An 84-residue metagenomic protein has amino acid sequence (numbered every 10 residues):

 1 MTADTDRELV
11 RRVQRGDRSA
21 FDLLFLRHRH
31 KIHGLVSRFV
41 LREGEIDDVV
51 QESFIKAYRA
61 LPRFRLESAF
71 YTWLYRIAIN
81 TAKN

Functional and structural regions predicted by a protein language model:
M1-E8: Extreme N-terminal regulatory/targeting segments of RNA polymerase sigma factors
T2, Q14-L23, H33-E52: Short, charged helix-capping/linker segments at alpha-helix termini
Q14-R15, L41-R42, F54-A69: Sigma70-family region 2
L24-H28, I32, A78: Hydrophobic/aromatic residues within well-ordered alpha-helical segments
G34, D48-I55, S68-N80: Structural recognition of an alpha-helix C-terminal capping motif at a helix-to-coil junction
R59, K83-N84: Short helix-to-coil "ATP-lid" hinge immediately C-terminal to the conserved N-box Asn in the Bergerat
